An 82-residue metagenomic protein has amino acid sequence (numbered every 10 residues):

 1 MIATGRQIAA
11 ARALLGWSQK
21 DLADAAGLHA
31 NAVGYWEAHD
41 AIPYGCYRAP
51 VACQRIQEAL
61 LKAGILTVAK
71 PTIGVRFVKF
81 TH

Functional and structural regions predicted by a protein language model:
M1-A3: A detector for short, charged/polar N-terminal pre-domain segments
I8-D24: Short basic helix-loop element that most often maps to the first helix and adjoining turn of HTH DNA-binding modules
L28-R48: Recognition helix of helix-turn-helix/homeodomain-like DNA-binding domains that insert into the DNA major groove
C46-V68: DNA major-groove recognition helix of helix-turn-helix/homeodomain DNA-binding modules
L61-H82: Helix-turn-helix/homeodomain-like alpha-helical modules used for DNA recognition and transcription-factor dimerization
